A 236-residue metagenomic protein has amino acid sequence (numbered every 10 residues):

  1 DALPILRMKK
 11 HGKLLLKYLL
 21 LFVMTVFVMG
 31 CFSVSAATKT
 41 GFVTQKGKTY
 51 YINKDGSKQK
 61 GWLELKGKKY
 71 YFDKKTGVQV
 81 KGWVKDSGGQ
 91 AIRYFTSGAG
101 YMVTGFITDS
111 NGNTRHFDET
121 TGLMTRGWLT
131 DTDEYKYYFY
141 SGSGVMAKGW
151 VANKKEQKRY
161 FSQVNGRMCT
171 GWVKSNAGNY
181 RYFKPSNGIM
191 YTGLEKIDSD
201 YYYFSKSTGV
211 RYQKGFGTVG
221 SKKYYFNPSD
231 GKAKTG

Functional and structural regions predicted by a protein language model:
D1-L3: Short, small-residue-biased leader/transition segments that mark boundaries at the very start of proteins
I5-M8: Short hydrophobic transmembrane-like helices used for membrane targeting/insertion
G12-G236: Extracellular adhesion/carbohydrate-binding repeat motifs centered on closely spaced tryptophans
